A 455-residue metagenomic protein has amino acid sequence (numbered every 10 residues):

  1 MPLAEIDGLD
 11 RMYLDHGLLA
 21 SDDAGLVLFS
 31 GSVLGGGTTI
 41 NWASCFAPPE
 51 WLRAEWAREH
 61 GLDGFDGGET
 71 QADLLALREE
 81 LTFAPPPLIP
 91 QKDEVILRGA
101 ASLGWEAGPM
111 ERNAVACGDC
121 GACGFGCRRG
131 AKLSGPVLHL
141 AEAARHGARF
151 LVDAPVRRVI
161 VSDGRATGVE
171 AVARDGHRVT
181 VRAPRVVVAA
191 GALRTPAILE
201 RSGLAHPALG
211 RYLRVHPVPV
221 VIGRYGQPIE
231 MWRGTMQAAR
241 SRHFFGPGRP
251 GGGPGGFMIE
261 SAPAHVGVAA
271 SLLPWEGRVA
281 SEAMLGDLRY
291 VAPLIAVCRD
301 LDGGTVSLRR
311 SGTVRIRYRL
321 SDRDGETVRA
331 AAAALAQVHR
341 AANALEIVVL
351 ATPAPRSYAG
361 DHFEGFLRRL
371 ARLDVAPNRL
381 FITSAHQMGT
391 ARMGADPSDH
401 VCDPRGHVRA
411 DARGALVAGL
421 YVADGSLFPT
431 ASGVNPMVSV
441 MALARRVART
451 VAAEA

Functional and structural regions predicted by a protein language model:
M1, V27, R145, A154 (+8 more regions): Glycine-rich loop(s) and the adjacent beta-strand/alpha-helix scaffold that form part
M1-G17, L26-A43: Conserved N-terminal glycine-rich FAD pyrophosphate-binding loop of Rossmann-like flavoproteins
H16, N41, H206-H339, S384-G389 (+3 more regions): FAD cofactor-binding and catalytic pocket of flavoenzymes
G31-C117, A296, R319, R323: Rossmann-like flavin
T39-F46, G425-V438: Glycine-rich phosphate/pyrophosphate-binding beta-alpha loops
A84-D93, R112-N113, G124-R145, L151-D153 (+1 more regions): Short beta-strand to alpha-helix junction loop
A116-C123, V152, R157-R165, L345-T430: A glycine-rich dinucleotide-binding beta-alpha-beta segment and adjacent secondary-structure elements that constitute
A331-A342, L443-A455: Internal hydrophobic alpha-helix adjacent to the cofactor/substrate pocket in enzyme cavities
